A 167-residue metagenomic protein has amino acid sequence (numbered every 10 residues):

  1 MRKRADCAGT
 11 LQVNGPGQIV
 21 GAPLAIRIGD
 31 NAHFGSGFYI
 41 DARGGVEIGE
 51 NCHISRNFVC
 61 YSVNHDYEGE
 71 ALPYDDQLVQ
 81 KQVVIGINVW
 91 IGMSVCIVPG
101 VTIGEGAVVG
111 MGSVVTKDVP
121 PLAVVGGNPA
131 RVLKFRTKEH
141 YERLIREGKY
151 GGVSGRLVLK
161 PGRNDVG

Functional and structural regions predicted by a protein language model:
M1-R4, A8-T10, N51, H65-E70 (+3 more regions): Terminal amphipathic alpha-helical/low-complexity segments used for targeting or macromolecular assembly
G15-I28, H33-V101, R136-T137, E142: Flexible, glycine/small-residue-enriched loop-and-beta-strand segment within the central core of proteins
H33, W90, V108, V124-G126: Short-chain dehydrogenase/reductase
V46, P121-A123, R131: Glycine-centered loop/turn positions within well-structured domains that cap or flank conserved ligand/cofactor-binding
V101, G112-S113, V119, N128: Short beta-to-alpha loop/turn elements within the nucleotide-binding domains of ABC transporters
G104-A107, P120-L122: Conserved catalytic segment of ABC-fold P-loop ATPases
